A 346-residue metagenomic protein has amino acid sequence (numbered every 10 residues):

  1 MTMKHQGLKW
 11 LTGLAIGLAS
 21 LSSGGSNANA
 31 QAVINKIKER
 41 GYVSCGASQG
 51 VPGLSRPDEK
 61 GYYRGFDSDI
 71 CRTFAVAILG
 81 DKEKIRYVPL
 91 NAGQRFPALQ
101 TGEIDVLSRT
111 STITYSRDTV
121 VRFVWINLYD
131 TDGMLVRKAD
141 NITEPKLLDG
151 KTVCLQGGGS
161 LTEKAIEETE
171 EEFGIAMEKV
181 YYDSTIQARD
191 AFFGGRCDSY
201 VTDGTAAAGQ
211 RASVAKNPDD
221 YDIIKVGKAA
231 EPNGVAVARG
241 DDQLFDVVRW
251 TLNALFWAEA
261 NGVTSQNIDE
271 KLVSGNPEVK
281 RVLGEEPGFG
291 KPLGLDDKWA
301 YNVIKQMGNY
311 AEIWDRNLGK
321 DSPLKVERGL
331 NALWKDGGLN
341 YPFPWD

Functional and structural regions predicted by a protein language model:
T2-G13: Bacterial N-terminal signal peptides that target proteins for export
T12-S23: Bacterial N-terminal signal peptides
A30, K36-V106, Y310, L333 (+1 more regions): Extracytoplasmic small-molecule ligand-binding "clamshell" domains of the periplasmic binding protein/Venus flytrap
S44-G53, Y63-I78, T112, D130-Q187: Bilobed "Venus flytrap"/periplasmic-binding protein-like clamshell domains and structurally analogous long
D69-I78, A139-I142, K151-S160, G227-K298 (+1 more regions): Extended ligand-binding regions for polar small-molecule ligands
R72, V76, G80, K84-L147 (+2 more regions): Acidic, polar ligand-binding/catalytic clefts
I85-P97, K179-G194: Short helix-initiation/N-cap motifs at beta->coil->alpha
F289-D346: C-terminal functional modules
